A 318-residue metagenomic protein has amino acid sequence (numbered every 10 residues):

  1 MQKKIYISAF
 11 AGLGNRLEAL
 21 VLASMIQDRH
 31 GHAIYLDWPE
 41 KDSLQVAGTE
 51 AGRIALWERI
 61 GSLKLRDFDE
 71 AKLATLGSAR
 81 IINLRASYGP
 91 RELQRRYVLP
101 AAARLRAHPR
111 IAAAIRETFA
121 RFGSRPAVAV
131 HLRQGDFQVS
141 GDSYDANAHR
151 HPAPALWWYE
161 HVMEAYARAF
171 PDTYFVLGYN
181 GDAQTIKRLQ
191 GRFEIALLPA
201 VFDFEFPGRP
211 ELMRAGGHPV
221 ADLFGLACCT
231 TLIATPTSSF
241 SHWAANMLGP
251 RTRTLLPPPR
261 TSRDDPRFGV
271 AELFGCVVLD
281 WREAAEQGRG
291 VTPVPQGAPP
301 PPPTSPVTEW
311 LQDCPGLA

Functional and structural regions predicted by a protein language model:
M1-I5: Extreme N-terminal starter segment of soluble prokaryotic enzymes
S8-E18: A short, glycine/small-residue-rich beta-strand->loop->alpha-helix junction that serves as a flexible
A11-G12, P39-L44, Y88-P90, R133-F137 (+3 more regions): Short, solvent-exposed loop/turn segments at secondary-structure junctions
R16-D28, L156-A167: Histidine-anchored nucleotide/phosphate-binding helix
H30-W38, R251-L256: Short, well-structured active-site flanking segments
P39-D172, A285-A318: Secretory-pathway luminal glycosyltransferase catalytic domains
F170-D264, V270-A271: Donor-binding and catalytic core of enzymes assembling or modifying cell-surface/extracellular glycoconjugates
S241-A318: Nucleotide-sugar donor-binding patch of glycosyltransferase catalytic domains
